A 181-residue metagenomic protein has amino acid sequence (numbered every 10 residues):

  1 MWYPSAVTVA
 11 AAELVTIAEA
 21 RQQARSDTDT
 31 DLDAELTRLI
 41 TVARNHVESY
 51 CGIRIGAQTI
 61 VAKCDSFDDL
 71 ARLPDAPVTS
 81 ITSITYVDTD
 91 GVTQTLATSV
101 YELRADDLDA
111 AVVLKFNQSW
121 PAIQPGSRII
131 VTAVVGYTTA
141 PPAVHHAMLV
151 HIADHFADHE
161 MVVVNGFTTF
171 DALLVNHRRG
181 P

Functional and structural regions predicted by a protein language model:
M1-P181: Divalent metal-cofactor coordination and adjacent catalytic microenvironments
